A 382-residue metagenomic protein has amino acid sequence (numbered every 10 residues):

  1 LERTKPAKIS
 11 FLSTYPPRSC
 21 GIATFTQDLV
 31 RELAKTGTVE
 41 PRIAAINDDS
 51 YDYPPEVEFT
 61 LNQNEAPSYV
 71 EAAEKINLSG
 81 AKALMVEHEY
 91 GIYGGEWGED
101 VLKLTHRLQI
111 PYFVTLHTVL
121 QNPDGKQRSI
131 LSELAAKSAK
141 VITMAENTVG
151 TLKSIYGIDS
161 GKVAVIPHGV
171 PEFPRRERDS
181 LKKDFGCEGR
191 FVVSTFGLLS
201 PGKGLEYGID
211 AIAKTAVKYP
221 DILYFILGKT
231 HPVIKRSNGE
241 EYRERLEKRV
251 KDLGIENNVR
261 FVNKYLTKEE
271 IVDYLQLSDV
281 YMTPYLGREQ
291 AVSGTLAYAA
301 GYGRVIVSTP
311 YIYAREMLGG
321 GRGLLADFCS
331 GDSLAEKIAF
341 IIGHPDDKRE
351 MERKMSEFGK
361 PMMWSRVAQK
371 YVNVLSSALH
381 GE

Functional and structural regions predicted by a protein language model:
N147, G169, T230: Carbohydrate-associated surface elements
R175-C187, V192, D347: A short helix/loop element that forms part of the nucleotide-sugar donor recognition site in Leloir-type
C187-K203, I209-I212, F225-L227: Conserved donor-binding/catalytic core segment of Leloir-type glycosyltransferases
S237-Y265, E269: Nucleotide-activated donor-binding/catalytic signature segment of Leloir-type glycosyltransferases, i.e., the conserved
Y281, A300-G301, V305-S308: Short hydrophobic beta-strand element within catalytic cores of glycosyltransferases and related nucleotide-activated
V292, G301, P310-L325: Short acidic/histidine- and often glycine-rich active-site loop of Leloir-type glycosyltransferases that engages
G320, L324-G331, F340-P345: Conserved acidic donor-binding segment of nucleotide-sugar-dependent glycosyltransferases
D347-P361: A short, well-ordered alpha-helix in the C-terminal region of glycosyltransferases
